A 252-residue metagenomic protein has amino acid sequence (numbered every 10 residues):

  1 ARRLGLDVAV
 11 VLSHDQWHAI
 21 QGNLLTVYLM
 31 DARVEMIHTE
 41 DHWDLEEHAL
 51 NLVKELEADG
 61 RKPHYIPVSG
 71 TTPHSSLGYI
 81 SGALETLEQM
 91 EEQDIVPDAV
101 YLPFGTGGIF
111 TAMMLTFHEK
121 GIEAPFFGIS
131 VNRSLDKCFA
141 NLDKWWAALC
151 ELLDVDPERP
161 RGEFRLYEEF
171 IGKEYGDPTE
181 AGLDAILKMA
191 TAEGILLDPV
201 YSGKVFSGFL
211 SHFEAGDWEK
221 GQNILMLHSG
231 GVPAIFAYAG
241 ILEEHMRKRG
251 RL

Functional and structural regions predicted by a protein language model:
A1-D7, M114-G121, G208-D217: Alpha-helix C-terminal capping segments
V11-Q93, P157-E180, D184-A185: Small/polar-residue-rich loop-to-helix segments that shape phosphate-bearing ligand pockets
H64, A99, N223-L225: Structural motif
S76-R165, L227-L252: Glycine-rich phosphate/pyrophosphate-binding loop at beta-loop-alpha junctions
R161-K220: Active-site-adjacent helical/loop segments in soluble small-molecule enzymes
D184, Y201-K204, G221-G240: ATP/nucleoside-binding phosphotransfer catalytic cores, i.e., glycine-rich phosphate-binding loops
